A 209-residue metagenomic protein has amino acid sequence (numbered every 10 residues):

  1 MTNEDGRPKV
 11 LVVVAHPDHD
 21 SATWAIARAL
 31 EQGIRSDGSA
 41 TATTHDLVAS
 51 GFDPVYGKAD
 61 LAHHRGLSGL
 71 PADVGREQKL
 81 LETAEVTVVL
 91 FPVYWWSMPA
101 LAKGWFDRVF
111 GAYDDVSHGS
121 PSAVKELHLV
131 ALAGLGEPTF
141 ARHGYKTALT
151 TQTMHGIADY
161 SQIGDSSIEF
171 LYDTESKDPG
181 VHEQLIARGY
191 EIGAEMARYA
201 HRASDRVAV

Functional and structural regions predicted by a protein language model:
M1-D114, E183-V209: N-terminal beta1-alpha1-beta2 submodule of the flavodoxin-like/Rossmannoid cofactor-binding fold
S97-V209: FMN-binding flavodoxin-like domain, especially the glycine-rich phosphate-binding loop
